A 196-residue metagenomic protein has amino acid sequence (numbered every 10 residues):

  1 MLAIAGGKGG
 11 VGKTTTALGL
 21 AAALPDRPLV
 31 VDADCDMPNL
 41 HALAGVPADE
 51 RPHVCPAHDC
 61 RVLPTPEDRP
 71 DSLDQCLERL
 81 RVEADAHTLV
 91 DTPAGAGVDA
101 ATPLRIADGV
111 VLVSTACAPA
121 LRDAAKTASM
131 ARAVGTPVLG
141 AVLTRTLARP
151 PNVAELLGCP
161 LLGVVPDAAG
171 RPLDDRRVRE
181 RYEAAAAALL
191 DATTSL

Functional and structural regions predicted by a protein language model:
M1-A3: Short hydrophobic/aromatic beta-strand immediately N-terminal to the Walker A/P-loop
A5-G7, L18, D26-A86: P-loop/Walker-type NTP enzyme "switch/lid" segment
K13: Conserved lysine of the Walker
L18, A22-D26, R105, K126-S129 (+1 more regions): Short, well-ordered alpha-helices that flank and scaffold nucleotide-derived cofactor binding pockets
L63-T65, D91, L112-A116, A141-T144: Conserved beta-strand segments of the P-loop GTPase G domain that flank and frequently precede/overlap
D74, R81, K126-R145: P-loop/Walker A phosphate-binding loop and immediately adjacent motor/lid segment at beta-alpha junctions
R81-D85, A94-P119, A124: Inter-motif core of Ras-like GTPase G domains
V134-L196: C-terminal lobe/tail of nucleotide-utilizing enzymes
